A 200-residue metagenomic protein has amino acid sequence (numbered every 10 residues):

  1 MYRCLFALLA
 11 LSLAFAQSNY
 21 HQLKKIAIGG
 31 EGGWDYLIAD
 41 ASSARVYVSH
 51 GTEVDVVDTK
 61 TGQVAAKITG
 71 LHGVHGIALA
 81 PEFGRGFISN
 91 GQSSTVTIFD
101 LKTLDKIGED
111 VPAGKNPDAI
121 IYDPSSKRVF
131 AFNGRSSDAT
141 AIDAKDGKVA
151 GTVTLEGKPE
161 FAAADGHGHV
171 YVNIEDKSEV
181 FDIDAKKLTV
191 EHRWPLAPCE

Functional and structural regions predicted by a protein language model:
C4-L13: Sec-dependent N-terminal signal peptides
S12-E200: Predominantly soluble domains enriched in secretory-pathway, periplasmic, or organellar proteins
